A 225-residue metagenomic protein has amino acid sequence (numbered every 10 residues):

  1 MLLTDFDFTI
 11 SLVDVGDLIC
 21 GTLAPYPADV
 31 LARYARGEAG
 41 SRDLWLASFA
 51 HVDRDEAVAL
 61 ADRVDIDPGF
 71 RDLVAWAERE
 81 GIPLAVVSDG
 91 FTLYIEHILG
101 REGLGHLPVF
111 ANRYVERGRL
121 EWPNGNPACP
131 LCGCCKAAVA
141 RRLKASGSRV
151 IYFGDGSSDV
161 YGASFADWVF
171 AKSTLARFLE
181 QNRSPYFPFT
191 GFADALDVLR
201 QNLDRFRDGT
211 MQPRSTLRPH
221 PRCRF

Functional and structural regions predicted by a protein language model:
M1-R113: Alpha-helical substrate-recognition element adjacent to the catalytic core
G69-P83, G90-F225: C-terminal cap/substrate-recognition subdomain and adjoining C-terminal extension of metal-dependent phosphatase-like
